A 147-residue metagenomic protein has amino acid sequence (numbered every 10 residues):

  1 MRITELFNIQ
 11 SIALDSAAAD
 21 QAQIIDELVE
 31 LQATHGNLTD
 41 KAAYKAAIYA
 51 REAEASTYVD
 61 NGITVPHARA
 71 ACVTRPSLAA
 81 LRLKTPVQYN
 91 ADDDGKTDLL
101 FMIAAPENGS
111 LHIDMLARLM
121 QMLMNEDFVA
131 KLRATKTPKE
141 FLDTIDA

Functional and structural regions predicted by a protein language model:
M1-A147: Cytosolic covalent-transfer regions centered on His/Cys nucleophiles that carry phosphoryl or persulfide groups
